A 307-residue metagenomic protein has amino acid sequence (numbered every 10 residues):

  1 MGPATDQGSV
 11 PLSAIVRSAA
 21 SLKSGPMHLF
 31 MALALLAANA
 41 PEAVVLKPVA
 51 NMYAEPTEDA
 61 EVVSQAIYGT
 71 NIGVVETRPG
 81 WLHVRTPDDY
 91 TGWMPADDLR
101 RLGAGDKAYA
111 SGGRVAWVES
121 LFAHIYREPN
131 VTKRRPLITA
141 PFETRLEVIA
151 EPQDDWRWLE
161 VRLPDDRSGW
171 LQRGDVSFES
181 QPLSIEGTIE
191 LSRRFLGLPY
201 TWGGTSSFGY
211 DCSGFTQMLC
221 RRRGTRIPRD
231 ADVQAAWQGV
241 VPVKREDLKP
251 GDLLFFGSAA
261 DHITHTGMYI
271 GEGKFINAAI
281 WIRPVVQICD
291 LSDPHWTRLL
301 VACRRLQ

Functional and structural regions predicted by a protein language model:
S24-A32: Sec-dependent signal peptide recognition, specifically the positively charged N-region followed immediately by
N39-A40, R78, T86-A123, N130 (+2 more regions): Boundary regions of SH3-family modules and the immediately adjacent low-complexity/disordered segments in eukaryotic
E42-M52, G113-Y126, R221-A235, I270: Short, basic/aromatic beta-hairpin or loop at an interaction surface
V45-E76, V118-V148, Y200: Beta-loop motif signature
N130-P136, S177-F178, V241-K244, T264 (+1 more regions): Aromatic- and glycine-rich peptidoglycan recognition patches
P199-G214, M218-P250: Catalytic cysteine-centered active-site loop
